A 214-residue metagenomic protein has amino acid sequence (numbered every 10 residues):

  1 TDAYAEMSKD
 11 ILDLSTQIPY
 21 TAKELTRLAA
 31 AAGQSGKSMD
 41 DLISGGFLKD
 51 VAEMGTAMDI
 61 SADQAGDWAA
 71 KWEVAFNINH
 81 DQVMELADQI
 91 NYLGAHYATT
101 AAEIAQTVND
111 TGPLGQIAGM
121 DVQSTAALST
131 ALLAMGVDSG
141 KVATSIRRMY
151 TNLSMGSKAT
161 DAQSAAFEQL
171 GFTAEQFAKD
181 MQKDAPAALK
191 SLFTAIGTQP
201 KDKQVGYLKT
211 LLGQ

Functional and structural regions predicted by a protein language model:
T1, F172, Y207-Q214: Glycine-centered helix-coil hinge/cap
T1-D88, G94-A105, G115-Q123, M135-V142 (+3 more regions): A short, structural motif
V108: Glycine/charged-rich beta-loop-alpha catalytic/anionic-binding loops adjacent to active sites
L128, Q199-L208: Active-site capping/gating regions of soluble enzymes
S129-A134: Extracytoplasmic, non-cytosolic globular domains
Y150, Q163-F193: Peptidoglycan-targeting cell-wall enzymes and recognition modules
